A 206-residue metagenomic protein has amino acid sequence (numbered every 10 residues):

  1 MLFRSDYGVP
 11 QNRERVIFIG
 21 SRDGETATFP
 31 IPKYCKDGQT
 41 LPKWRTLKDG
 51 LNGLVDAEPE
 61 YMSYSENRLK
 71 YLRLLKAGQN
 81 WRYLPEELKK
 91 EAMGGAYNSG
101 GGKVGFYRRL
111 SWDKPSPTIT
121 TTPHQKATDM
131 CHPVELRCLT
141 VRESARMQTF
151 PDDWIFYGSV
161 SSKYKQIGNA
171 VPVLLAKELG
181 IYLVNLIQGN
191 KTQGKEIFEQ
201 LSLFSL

Functional and structural regions predicted by a protein language model:
M1-G100, V104: Class I S-adenosyl-L-methionine
E66-L206: C-terminal target-recognition/interaction regions appended to catalytic cores
